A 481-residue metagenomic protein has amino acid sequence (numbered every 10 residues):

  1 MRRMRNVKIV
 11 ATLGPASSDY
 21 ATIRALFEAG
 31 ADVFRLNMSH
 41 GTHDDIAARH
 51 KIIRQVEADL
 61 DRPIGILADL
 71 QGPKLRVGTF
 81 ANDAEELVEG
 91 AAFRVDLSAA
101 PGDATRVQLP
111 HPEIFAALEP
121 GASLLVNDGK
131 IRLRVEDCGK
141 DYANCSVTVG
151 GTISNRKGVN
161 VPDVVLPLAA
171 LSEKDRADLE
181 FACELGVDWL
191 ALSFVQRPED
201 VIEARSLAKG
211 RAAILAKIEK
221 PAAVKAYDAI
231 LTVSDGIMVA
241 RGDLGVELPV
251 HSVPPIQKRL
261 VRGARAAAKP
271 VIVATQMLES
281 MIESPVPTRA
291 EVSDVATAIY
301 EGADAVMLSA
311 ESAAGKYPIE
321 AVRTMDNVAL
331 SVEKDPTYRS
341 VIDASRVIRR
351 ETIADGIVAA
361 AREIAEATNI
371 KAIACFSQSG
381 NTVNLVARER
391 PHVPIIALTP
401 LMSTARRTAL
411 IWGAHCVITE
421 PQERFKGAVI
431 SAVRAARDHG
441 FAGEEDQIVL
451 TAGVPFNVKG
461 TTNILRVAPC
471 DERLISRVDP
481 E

Functional and structural regions predicted by a protein language model:
M1-E481: Non-catalytic helical/linker scaffolds that mediate oligomerization, partner binding, and domain coupling around large
